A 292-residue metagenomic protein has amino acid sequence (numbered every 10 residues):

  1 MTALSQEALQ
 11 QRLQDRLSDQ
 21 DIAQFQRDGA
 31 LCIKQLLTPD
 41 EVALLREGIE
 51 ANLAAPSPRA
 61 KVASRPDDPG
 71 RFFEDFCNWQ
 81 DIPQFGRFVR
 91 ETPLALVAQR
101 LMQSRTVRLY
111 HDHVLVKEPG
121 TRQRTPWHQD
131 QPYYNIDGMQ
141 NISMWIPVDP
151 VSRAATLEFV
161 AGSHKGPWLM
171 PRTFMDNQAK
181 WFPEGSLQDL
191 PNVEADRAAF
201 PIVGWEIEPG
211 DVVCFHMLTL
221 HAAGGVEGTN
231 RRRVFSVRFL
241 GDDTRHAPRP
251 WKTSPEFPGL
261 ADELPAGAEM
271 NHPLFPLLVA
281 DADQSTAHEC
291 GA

Functional and structural regions predicted by a protein language model:
M1-R27, K34-W127, Y133-N135, P250: Non-heme Fe(II)-dependent double-stranded beta-helix
A3-E7, G48, R59-D67, R172-F174 (+2 more regions): Non-heme Fe(II)/2-oxoglutarate
L94, S104, P119-T121, P150-R153 (+3 more regions): Short, charged/polar surface micro-motifs in flexible loops or helix N-caps
R105-V107, H111-D112, Q123-T125, Q140-I146 (+2 more regions): Generic beta-strand structural signal
H113, Q129, I146-P150, F159-A161: Short, structured patches in soluble enzyme cores that scaffold and shape functional sites
D130-P132, N141, H221-V226: Glycine-rich phosphate/pyrophosphate-binding beta-alpha loops
N135-S152, E206, C214, R238-G241: Short, conserved beta-strand element in jelly-roll/cupin
R153-L220: Double-stranded beta-helix
